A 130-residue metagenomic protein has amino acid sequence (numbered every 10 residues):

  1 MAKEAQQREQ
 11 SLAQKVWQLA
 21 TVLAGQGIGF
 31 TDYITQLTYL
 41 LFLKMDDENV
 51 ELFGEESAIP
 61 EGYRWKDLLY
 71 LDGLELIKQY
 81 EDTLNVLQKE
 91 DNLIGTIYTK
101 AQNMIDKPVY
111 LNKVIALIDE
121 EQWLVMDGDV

Functional and structural regions predicted by a protein language model:
M1-V130: Non-catalytic, mostly N-terminal accessory regions of nucleic-acid modification and defense proteins
